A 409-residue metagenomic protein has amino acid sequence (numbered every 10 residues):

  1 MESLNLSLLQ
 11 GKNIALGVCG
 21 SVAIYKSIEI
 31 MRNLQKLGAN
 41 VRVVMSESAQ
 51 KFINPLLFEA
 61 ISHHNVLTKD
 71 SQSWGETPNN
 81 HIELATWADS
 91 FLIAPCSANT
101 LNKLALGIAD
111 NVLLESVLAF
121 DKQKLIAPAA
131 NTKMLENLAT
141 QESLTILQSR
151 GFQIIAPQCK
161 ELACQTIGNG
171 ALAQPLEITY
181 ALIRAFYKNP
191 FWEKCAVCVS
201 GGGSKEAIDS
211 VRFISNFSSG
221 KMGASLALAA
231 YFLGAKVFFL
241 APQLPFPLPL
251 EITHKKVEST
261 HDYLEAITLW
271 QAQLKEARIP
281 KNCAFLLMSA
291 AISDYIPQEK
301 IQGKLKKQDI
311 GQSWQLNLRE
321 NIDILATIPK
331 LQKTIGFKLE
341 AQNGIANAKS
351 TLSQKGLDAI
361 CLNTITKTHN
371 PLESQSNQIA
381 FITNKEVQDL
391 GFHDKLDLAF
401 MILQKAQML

Functional and structural regions predicted by a protein language model:
M1-G220, A224-L409: A cross-family phosphate/adenosyl-ligand binding-site feature
